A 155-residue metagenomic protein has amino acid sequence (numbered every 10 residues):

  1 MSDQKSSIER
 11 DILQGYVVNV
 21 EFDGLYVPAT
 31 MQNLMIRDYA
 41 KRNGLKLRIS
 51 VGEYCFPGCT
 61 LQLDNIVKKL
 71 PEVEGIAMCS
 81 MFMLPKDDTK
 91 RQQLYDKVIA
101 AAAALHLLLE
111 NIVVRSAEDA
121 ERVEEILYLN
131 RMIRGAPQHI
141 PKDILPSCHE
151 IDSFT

Functional and structural regions predicted by a protein language model:
M1-T155: Short, structured surface patches at the beginning of a domain
